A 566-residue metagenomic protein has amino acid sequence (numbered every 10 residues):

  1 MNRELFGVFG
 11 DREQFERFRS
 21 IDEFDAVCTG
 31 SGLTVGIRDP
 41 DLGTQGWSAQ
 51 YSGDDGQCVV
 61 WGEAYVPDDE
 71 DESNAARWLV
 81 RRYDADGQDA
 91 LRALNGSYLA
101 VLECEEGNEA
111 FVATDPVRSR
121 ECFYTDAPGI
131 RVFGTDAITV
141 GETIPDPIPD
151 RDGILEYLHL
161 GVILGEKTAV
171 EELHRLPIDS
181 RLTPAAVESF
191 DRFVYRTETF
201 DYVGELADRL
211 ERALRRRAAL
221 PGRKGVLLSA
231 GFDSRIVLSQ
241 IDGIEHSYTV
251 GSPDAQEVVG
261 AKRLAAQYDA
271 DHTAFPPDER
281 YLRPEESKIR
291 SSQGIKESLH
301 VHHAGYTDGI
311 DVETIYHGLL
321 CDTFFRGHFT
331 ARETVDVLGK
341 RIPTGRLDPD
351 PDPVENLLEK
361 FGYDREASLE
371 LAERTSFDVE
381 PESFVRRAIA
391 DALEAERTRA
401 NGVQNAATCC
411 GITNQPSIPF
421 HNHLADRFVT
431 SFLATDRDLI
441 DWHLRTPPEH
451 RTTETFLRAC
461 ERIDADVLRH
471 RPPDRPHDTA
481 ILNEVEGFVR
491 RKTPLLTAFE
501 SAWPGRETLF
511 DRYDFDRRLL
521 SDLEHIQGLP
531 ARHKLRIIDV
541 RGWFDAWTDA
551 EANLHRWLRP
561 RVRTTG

Functional and structural regions predicted by a protein language model:
M1-N2, F6-V8, E13-S20, R518-A531 (+1 more regions): Non-catalytic N-terminal targeting/anchoring module and adjacent flexible stem/linker that precedes the structured
M1-R280: Cysteine-centered catalytic environments shared across enzyme families
G32-T44, E72-N74, L358-G402, T508-E524: Generic detector of solvent-exposed, compositionally biased contiguous segments
A85, D89-L91, P147-G153, A395-A407 (+3 more regions): Structural motif
A93-L94, K167-H174, A425, T455-R458 (+3 more regions): Short coil/turn segments at secondary-structure boundaries
L99, L155-I163, V403-N422, R532-D549: Short, hydrophobic/amphipathic alpha-helical patches that form generic packing surfaces within helical domains
N108-E109, R196-E396, Q415-H470, F544-G566: ATP-dependent adenylate-handling active sites, centered on carboxylate activation for C-N bond formation
F329, A465-I537: PAPS-dependent sulfotransferase catalytic core
